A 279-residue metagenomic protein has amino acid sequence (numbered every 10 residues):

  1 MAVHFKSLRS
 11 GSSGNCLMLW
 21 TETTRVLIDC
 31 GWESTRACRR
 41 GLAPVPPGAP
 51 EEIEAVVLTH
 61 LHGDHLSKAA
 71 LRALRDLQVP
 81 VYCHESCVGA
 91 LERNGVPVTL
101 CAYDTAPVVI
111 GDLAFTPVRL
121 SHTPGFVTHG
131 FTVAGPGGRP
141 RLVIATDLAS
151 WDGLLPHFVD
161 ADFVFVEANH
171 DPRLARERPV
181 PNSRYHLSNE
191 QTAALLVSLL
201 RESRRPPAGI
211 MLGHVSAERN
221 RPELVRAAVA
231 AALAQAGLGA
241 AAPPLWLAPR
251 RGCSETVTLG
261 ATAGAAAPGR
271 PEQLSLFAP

Functional and structural regions predicted by a protein language model:
M1-E51, V127-D147, F163, P172: Conserved beta-strand hairpin/beta-sheet module of binuclear metal-dependent hydrolase folds, prominently
S13, H62-L66, V88-L91, T123-G125 (+3 more regions): Active-site environment of divalent metal-dependent phosphoester hydrolases
L27-G31, I53-H62, Y82-E85, V143-T146 (+3 more regions): Active-site neighborhood of phospho(di)ester-bond hydrolases with catalytic His/Asp-centered motifs
E33-C83: Active-site metal-binding motif and surrounding structural segment of the metallo-beta-lactamase
S67-L77, R93-N94, N220-A227: Metal-dependent catalytic neighborhoods of phosphoester/phosphodiester hydrolases
C83-R139: Metallo-beta-lactamase
D112-H122, G135, P140, S150 (+1 more regions): Conserved catalytic scaffold of divalent metal-dependent phosphoesterases
G153-P249: Cap/insert and terminal regions of metallo-dependent hydrolase folds
